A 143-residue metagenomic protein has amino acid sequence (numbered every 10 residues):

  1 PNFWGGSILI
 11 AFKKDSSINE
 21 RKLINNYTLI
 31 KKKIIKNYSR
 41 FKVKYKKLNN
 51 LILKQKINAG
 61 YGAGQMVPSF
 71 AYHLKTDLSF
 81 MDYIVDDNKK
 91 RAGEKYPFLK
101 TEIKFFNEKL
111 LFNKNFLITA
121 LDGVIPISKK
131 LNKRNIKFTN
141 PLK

Functional and structural regions predicted by a protein language model:
P1-W4: Conserved S-adenosyl-L-methionine
S7-K143: Hydrophobic, well-ordered beta-alpha structural blocks that scaffold small-molecule cofactor pockets
